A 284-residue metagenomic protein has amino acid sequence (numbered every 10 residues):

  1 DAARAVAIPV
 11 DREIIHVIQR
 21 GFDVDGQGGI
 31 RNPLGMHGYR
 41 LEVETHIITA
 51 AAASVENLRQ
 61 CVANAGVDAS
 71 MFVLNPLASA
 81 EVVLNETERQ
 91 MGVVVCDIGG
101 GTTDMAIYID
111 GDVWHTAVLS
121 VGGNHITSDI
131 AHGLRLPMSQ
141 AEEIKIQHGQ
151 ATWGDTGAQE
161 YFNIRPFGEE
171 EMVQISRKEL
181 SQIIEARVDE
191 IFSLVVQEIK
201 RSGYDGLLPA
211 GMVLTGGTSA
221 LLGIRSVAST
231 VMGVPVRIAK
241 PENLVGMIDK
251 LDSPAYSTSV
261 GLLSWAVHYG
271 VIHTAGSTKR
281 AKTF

Functional and structural regions predicted by a protein language model:
D1-V95, D112-W114, G123, L134-S181 (+4 more regions): Nucleotide/phosphate-binding catalytic cleft detector across ATP-hydrolyzing and phosphate-transferring enzymes
A50, Q150-T152, L207-V231: Glycine-rich phosphate-binding loops at beta-strand->alpha-helix junctions
V95-T102, Y108-G111, S120-N124, G216-L221: A short acidic Gly-Thr/Ser loop motif
G122, I126, A220, A255-G261: Catalytic-loop motifs flanking and including active-site residues across diverse enzymes
F192, V196-G211: Phosphate/pyrophosphate-binding loops at sites that engage ATP/ADP/AMP, CoA/4′-phosphopantetheine, polyphosphate
V195, L214, L262: Hydrophobic, well-ordered secondary-structure elements that form the walls of internal hydrophobic environments
V231-S259: Conserved phosphate-binding/catalytic loops in two-lobed NTP-binding clefts
